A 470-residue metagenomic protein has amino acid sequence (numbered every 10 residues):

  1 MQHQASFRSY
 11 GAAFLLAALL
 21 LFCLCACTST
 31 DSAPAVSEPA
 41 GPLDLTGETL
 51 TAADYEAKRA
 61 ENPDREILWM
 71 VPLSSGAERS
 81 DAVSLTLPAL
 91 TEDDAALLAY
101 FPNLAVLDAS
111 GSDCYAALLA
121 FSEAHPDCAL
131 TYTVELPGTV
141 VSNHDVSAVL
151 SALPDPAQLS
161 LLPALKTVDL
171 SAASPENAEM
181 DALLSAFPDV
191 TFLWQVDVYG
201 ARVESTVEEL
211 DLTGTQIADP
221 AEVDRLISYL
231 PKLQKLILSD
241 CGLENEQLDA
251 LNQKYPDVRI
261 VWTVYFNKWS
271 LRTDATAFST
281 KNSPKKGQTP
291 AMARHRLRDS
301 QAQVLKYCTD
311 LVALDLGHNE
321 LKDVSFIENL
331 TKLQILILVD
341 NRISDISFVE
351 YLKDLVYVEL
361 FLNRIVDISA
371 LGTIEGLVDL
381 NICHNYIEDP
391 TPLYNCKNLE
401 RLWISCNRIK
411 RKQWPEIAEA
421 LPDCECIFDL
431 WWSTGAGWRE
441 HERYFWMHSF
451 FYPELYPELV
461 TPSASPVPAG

Functional and structural regions predicted by a protein language model:
M1-Q2, T28: N-terminal hydrophobic targeting signals that begin at the initiator methionine
Q2-L15: Bacterial N-terminal signal peptides that target proteins for export
L15-L21: Hydrophobic helical h-region of N-terminal Sec-dependent signal peptides in bacterial secretory/periplasmic proteins
L16, A26-A313, F326, K397-G470: N-terminal capping/linker segments that flank leucine-rich repeat
T91, D197, Y265, E320 (+3 more regions): A generic "binding-loop/recognition-motif" signal
D169, I237-L238, A313-G317, I335-V339 (+3 more regions): Short beta-strand elements of solenoid repeat domains
K322, I327, Q334-I382: Eukaryotic tandem repeat interaction scaffolds
